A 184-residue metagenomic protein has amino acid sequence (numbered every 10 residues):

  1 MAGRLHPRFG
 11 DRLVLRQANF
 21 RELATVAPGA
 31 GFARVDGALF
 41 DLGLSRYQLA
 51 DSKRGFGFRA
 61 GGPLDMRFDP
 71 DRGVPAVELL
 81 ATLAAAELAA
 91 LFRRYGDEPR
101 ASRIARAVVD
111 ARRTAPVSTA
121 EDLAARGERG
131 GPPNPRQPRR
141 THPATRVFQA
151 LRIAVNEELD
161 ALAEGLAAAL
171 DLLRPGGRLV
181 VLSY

Functional and structural regions predicted by a protein language model:
M1-Y184: S-adenosyl-L-methionine-dependent methyltransferase catalytic core, i.e., the SAM/SAH-binding region
